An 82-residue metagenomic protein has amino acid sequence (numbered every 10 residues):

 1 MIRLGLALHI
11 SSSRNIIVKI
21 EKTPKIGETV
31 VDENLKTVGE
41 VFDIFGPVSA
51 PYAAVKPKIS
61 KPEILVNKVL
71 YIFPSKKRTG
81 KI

Functional and structural regions predicted by a protein language model:
M1-I82: Peripheral interaction segments used for macromolecular assembly
